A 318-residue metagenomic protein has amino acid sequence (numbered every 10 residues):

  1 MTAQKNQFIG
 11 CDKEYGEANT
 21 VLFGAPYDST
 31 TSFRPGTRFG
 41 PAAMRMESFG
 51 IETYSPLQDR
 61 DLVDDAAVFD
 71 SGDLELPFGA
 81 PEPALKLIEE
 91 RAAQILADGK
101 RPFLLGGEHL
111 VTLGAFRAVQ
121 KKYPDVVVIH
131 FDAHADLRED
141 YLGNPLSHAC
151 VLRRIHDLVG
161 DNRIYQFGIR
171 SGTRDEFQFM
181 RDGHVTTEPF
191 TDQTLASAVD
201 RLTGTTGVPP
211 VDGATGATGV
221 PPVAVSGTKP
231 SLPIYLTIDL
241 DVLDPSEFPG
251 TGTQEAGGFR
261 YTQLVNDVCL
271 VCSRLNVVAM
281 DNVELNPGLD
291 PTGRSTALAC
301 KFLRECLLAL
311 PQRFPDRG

Functional and structural regions predicted by a protein language model:
T2-T206, S226-G318: Conserved alpha-helical scaffold segments that buttress catalytic/binding sites
G204-V208, G216-V220: Intrinsic, low-complexity polybasic segments
P210-G213, A279: Intrinsically disordered, low-complexity peptide-like regions
G213-G216, V225-T228: Intrinsic disorder/low-complexity segments
